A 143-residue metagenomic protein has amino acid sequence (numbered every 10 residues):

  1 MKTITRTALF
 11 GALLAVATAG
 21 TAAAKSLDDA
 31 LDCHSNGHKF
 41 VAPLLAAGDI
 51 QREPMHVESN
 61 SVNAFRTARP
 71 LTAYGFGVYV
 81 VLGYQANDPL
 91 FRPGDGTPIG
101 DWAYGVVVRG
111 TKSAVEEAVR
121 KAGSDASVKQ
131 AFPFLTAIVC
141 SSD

Functional and structural regions predicted by a protein language model:
M1-L9: Bacterial N-terminal signal peptides that target proteins for export
A8-A17: Bacterial N-terminal signal peptides
T18-A24: Sec/Tat signal peptide C-region and signal peptidase I cleavage site
K25-C33, V106, A137-D143: Short, extreme N-terminal segment that most often corresponds to the first beta-strand
K25-V81: N-terminal secretory signal peptides
M55-S61, G96-D101, S127-T136: Short, ordered beta-strand-loop transition motifs
R66-A122: Long, charged/polar, surface-exposed segments that mediate recognition or autoinhibition
E116-D143: C-terminal partner/receptor-binding element of secreted or periplasmic proteins
